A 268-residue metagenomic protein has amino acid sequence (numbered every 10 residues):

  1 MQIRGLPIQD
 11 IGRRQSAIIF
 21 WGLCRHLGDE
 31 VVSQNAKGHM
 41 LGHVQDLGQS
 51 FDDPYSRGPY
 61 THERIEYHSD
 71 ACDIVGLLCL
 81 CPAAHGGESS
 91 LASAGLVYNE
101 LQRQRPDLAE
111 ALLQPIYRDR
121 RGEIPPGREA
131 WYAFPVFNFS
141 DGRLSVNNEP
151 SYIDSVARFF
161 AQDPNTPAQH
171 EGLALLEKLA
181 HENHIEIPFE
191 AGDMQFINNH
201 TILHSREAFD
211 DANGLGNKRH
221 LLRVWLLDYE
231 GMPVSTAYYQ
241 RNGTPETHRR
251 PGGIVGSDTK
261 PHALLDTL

Functional and structural regions predicted by a protein language model:
M1-I3, G28-H39, G86: Short secondary-structure capping/junction motifs at helix and strand boundaries
M1-L27: N-terminal auxiliary "cap/dimerization" subdomain that precedes the catalytic jelly-roll/cupin core of mononuclear
G22-S33, D73, L80-A83: Mid-sequence acidic-hydrophobic segments that form the walls of catalytic/ligand-binding cavities or oligomerization
G38-A191, Q195-L268: Active-site environment of non-heme Fe oxygenases that use a 2-His-1-carboxylate facial triad
